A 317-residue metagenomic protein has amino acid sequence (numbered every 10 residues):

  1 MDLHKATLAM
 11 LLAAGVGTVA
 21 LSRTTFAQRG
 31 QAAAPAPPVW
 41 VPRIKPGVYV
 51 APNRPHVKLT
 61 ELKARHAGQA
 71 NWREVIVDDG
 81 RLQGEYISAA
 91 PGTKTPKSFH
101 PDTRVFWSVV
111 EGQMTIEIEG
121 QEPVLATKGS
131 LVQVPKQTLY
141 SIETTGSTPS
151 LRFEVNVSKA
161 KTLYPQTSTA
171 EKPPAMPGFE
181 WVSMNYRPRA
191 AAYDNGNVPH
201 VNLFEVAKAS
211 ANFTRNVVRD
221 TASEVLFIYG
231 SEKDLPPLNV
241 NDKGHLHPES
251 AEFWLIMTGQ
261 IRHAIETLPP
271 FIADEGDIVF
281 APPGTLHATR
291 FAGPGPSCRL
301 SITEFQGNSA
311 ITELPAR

Functional and structural regions predicted by a protein language model:
M1-M10: Bacterial N-terminal signal peptides that target proteins for export
A9-V19: Bacterial N-terminal signal peptides
F26-Q83, P96-K97, T162-S231, L235-P237 (+2 more regions): A short, N-terminal "cap"/entry segment at the start of jelly-roll beta-barrel domains of the cupin/DSBH fold
S88-A90, F99-I116, G230-S231, L246-R262: Short, conserved beta-strand element in jelly-roll/cupin
T95-K97, I116-E117, V134, Y140-S147 (+4 more regions): Short beta-strand His + acidic residue motifs that chelate non-heme Fe in jelly-roll/DSBH and cupin folds
G120-K136, T267-P283: Short acidic-glycine-tyrosine-enriched beta hairpin
S147-P165, F280, P294-T312: A short hydrophobic beta-strand segment most commonly corresponding to one strand of the jelly-roll/cupin
